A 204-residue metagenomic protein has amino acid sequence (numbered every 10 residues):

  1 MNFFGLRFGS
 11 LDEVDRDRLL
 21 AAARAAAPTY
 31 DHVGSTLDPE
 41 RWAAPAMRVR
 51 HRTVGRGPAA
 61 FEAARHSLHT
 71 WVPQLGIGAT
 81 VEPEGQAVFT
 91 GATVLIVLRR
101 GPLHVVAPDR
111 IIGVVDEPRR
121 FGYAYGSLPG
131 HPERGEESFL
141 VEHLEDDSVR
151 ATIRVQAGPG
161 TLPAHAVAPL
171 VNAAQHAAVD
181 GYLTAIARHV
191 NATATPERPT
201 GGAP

Functional and structural regions predicted by a protein language model:
M1-V97, P204: Hydrophobic ligand-binding cavity/cleft-lining segments
G9, L20, G160-P204: A conserved amphipathic terminal alpha-helix motif
R50, I96, A107-D109, Y123 (+1 more regions): Hydrophobic residues positioned within well-ordered beta-strands of beta-sheet architectures
V54, P58, V88-T90, G101-V105 (+2 more regions): Alpha-helix initiation and capping sites
R65-P73, G130, D146, T184 (+1 more regions): Short, intrinsically disordered, mixed-charge
T90-A92, R119-Y125, V149-R154: A short hydrophobic beta-strand element
G101-D146: Hydrophobic-ligand binding "helix-grip"
S127-N172: Beta-strand/loop substructures that line and gate deep hydrophobic ligand-binding cavities in soluble
